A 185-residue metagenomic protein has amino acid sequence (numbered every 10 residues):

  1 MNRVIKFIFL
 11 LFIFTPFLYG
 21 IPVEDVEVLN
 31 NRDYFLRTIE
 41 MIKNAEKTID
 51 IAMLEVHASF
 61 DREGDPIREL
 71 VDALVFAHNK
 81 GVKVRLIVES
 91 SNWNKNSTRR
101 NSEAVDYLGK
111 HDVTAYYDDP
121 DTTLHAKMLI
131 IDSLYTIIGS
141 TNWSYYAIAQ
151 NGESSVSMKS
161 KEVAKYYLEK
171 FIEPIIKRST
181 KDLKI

Functional and structural regions predicted by a protein language model:
N2-L10: Sec-dependent signal peptide recognition, specifically the positively charged N-region followed immediately by
L11-G20: Hydrophobic h-region of N-terminal signal peptides that target proteins for export in Gram-negative bacteria
Y19-A45, A52, K165: Aromatic-Pro/Gly-enriched surface loop or interdomain linker that acts as a lid/target-recognition segment
D25-N30, D61-E63, N94, V113-A115: Short, flexible loop segments at the rims of nucleotide/cofactor-binding pockets, characterized by
N31, F35, I42, E63-I67 (+5 more regions): Solvent-exposed, acidic/flexible segments
N31, H125-I185: Signature of lipid phosphatidyltransferase scaffolds
A45-K110: Primarily the HKD phosphodiesterase
I49-M53, R85-V88, Y116-Y117, I130 (+2 more regions): Structural recognition of the beta-strand scaffold that forms the well-ordered cores of secreted hydrolase catalytic
